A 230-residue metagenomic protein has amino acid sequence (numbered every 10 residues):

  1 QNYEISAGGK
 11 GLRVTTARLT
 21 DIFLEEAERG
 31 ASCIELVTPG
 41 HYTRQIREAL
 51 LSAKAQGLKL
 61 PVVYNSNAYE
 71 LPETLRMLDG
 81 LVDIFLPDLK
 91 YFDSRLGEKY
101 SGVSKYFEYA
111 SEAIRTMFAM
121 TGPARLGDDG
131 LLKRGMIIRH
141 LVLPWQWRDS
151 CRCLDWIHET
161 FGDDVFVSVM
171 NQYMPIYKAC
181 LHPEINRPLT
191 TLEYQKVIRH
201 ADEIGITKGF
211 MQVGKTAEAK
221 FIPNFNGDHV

Functional and structural regions predicted by a protein language model:
Q1-F85, D93-S94: Conserved Radical SAM active-site core
I5-S6, T43, A68-L71, L89-F107 (+3 more regions): Conserved radical SAM core fold
A27, K54, D79, F118 (+2 more regions): N-terminal cationic-hydrophobic initiation segments that often serve targeting/anchoring roles
A27-S52, G97-K99, K105-Y106, R115 (+1 more regions): Conserved glycine-rich "GG(E/T)P / GGGxP" loop and the immediately following alpha-helix in the radical SAM core
A49-V63, Y109-M120, L189-H200: Alpha-helix-loop-beta-strand connector modules within alpha/beta enzyme cores
L50-L51, L78-D79, S101-V103, P223-D228: Short low-complexity, flexible loop/linker segments enriched in glycine and/or proline with clustered acidic
G97-D129: Anionic-ligand binding region
G122-V230: Auxiliary Fe-S-binding modules of radical SAM enzymes
